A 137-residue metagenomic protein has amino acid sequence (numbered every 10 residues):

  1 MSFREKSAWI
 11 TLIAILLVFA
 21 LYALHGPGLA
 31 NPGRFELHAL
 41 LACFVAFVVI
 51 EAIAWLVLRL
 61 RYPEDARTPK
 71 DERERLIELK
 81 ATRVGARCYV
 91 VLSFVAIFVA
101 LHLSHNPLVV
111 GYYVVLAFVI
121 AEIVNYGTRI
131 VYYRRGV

Functional and structural regions predicted by a protein language model:
M1-F44, F98: Long, highly hydrophobic alpha-helical transmembrane signal-anchor segments
A14-V18, Y22, A46-A54, L92 (+2 more regions): Alpha-helical transmembrane segments of multipass membrane proteins
L21-Y22, H38, Y89-V110: Alpha-helical transmembrane segments and their membrane-interface junctions in multi-pass membrane proteins
A23-A30, W55-R59, I97-S104, I130-Y133: Transmembrane helix-loop junctions and nearby membrane-interface residues
F35-I53, Y113-F118: Alpha-helical transmembrane segments
W55-L76: Membrane-helix interface/capping segments
A81-Y89: Loop-to-transmembrane-helix entry motif
G111-V137: Alpha-helical transmembrane segments and their immediate juxtamembrane interface regions
